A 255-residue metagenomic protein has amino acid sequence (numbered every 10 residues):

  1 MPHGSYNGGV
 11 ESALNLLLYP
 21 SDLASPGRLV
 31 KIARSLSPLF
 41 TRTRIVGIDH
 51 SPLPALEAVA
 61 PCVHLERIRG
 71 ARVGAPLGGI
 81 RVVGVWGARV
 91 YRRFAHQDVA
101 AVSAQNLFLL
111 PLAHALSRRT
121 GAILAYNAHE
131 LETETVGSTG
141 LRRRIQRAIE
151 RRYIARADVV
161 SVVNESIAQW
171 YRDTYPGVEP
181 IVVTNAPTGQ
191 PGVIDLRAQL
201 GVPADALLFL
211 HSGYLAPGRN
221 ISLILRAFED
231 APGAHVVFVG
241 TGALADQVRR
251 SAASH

Functional and structural regions predicted by a protein language model:
M1-E57, Q97, V159, E229: N-terminal subdomain of nucleotide-sugar transferases
N15-L18, P203-R219, L225-E229, V237: Conserved donor-binding/catalytic core segment of Leloir-type glycosyltransferases
R34, P38, A88-H96, P111 (+3 more regions): Membrane-proximal helix-turn-helix segments that form the acceptor-binding/catalytic region of lipid-linked
L56, R144, Q190-V202: A short helix/loop element that forms part of the nucleotide-sugar donor recognition site in Leloir-type
P61-R89, S138: A short, charged, and often flexible helix/loop element on the N-terminal side of the glycosyltransferase catalytic
R81-V85, I123-A125, E132-R152, Q169 (+2 more regions): Nucleotide-sugar donor phosphate/pyrophosphate-binding loop at the beta->alpha transition of glycosyltransferases
A104-L109, A128-H129: Short His-centered aromatic/hydrophobic patch
R151-P180, P187-P191: A short, active-site helix/loop in glycosyltransferases that binds the activated sugar's phosphate group
